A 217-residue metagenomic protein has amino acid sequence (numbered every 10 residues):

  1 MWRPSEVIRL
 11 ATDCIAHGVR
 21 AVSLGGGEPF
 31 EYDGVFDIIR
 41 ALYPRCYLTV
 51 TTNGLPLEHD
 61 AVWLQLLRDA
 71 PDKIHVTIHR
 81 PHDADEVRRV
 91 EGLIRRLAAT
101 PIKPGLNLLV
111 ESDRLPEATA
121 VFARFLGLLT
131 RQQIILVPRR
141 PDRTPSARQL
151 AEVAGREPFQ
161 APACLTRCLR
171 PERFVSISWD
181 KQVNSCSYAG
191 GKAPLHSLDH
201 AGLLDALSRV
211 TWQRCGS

Functional and structural regions predicted by a protein language model:
M1, R20-L24, R173-K181: N-terminal pre-triad scaffold of radical SAM enzymes
M1, T12, V19, G25 (+8 more regions): Proteins with a high burden of low-complexity, intrinsically disordered sequence enriched in S/T/G/P/A and R, requiring
P4-E28, Y32-L136: Radical SAM/AdoMet-radical enzyme domain recognition
R140-S217: Accessory C-terminal segments flanking Radical SAM cores
